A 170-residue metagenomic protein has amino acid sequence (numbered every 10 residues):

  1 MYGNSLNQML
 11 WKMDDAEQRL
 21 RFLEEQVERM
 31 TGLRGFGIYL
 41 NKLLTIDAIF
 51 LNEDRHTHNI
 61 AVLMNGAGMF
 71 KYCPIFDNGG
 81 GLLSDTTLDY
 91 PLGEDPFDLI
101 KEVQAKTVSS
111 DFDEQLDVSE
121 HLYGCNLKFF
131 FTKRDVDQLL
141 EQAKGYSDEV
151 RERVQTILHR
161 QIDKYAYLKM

Functional and structural regions predicted by a protein language model:
M1-K42, I46-N52, T57, A61-M170: Anionic ligand-binding catalytic core segments
